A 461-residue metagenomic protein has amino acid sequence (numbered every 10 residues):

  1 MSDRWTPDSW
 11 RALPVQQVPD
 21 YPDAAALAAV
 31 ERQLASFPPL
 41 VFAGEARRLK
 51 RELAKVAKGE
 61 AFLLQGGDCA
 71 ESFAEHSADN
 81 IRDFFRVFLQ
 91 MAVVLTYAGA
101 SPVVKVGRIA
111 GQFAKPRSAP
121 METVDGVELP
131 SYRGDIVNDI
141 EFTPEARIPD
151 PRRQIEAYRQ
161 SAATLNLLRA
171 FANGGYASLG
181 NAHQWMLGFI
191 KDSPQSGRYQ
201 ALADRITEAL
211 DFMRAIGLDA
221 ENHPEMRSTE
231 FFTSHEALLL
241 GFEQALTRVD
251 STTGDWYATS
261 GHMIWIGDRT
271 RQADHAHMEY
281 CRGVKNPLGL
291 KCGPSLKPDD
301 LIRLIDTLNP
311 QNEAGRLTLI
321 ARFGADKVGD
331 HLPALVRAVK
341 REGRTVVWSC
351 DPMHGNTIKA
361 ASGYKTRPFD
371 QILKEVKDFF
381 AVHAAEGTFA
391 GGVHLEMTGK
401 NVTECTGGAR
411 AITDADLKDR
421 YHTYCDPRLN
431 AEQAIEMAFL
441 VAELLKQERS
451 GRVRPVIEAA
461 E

Functional and structural regions predicted by a protein language model:
M1-F62: N-terminal basic/disordered segments at the start of proteins
M1-R4, R452-E461: Basic/polar N-terminal segments that are highly enriched at the extreme N-terminus, encompassing both cleavable
P7, V18-P22, A54-G66, S118 (+1 more regions): Short, compositionally biased low-complexity segments
R48-K50, D274-H277, L304, P333-L335: Glycine-rich, charged/polar anion/phosphate-binding loops that engage phosphate groups from diverse ligands
L64-C69, V106-I109, C350-M353, E396-T398: Short loop/turn segments at strand-loop or loop-helix junctions that form parts of catalytic or ligand-binding pockets
A70-E71, E75-G324, R367, E375 (+2 more regions): Active-site-facing alpha/beta catalytic cores
L301-P310, R316-W348, H354-E404, I457-A460: Non-transmembrane, aqueous-exposed alpha-helical and coiled segments at domain scale
